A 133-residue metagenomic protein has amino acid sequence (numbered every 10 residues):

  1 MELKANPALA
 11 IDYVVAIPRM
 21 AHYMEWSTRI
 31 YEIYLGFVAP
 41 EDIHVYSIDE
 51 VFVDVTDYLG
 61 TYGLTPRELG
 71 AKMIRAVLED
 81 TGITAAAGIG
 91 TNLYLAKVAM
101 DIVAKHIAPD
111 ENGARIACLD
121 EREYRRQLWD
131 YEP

Functional and structural regions predicted by a protein language model:
M1-P133: Gly/Gly-Pro- and Ser/Thr-rich, intrinsically disordered tail segments characteristic of DNA damage-repair and tolerance
